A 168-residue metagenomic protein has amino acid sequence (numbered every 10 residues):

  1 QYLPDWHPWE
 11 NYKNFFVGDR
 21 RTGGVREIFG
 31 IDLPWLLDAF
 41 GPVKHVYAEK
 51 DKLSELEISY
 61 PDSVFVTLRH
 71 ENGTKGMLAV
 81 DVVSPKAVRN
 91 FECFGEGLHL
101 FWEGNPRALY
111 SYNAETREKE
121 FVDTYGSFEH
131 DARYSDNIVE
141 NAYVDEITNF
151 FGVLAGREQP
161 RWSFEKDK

Functional and structural regions predicted by a protein language model:
Q1-E57: Predominantly a Rossmann-like dinucleotide-binding segment in NAD(P)-dependent oxidoreductases
F16, E146-I147: Interdomain hinge/lid region at the active-site interface of Rossmann-like NAD(P)-dependent oxidoreductases
I28-I31, D145, W162-K166: A generic structural signal for residues located within well-ordered alpha-helices of large catalytic or ligand-binding
I31, S59-F65, H70: Substrate-positioning beta->alpha
E55-Y60, E71-D145, S163: NAD(P)-dinucleotide binding in Rossmann-like oxidoreductases
G152-K168: Glycine- and charged-residue-rich phosphate/anionic-cofactor binding loop of Rossmann-like
